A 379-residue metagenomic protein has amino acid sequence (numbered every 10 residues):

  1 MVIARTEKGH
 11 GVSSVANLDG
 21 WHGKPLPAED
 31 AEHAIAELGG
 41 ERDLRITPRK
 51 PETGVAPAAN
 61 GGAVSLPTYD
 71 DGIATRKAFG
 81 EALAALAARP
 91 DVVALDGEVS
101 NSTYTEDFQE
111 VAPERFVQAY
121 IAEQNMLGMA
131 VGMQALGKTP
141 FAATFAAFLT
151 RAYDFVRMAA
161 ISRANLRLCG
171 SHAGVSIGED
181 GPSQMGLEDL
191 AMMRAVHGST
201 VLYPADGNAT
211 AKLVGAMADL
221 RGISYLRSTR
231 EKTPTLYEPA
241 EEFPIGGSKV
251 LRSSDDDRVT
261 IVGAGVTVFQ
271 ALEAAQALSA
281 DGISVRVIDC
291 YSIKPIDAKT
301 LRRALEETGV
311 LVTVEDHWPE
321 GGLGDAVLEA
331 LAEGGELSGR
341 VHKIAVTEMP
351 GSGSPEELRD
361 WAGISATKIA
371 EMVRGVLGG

Functional and structural regions predicted by a protein language model:
M1-R42, A88, N101-E106, E110 (+2 more regions): Thiamine diphosphate
D19, E32-I35, R42-R227, K232-T233 (+1 more regions): Thiamine diphosphate
